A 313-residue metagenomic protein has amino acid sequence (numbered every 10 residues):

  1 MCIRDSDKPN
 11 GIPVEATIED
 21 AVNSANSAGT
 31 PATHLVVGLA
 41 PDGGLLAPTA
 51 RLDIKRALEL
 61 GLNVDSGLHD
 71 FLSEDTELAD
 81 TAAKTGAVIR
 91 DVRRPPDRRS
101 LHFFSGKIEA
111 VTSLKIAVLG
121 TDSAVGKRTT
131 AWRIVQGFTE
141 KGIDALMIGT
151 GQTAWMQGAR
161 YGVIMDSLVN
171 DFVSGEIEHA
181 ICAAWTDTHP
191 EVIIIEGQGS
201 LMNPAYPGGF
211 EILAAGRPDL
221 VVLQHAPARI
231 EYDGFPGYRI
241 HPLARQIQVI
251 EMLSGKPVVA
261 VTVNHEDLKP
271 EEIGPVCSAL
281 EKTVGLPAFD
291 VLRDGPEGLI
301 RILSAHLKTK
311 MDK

Functional and structural regions predicted by a protein language model:
M1-D5: Conserved small/polar residues in nucleotide/adenosyl-binding loops
S6-A28, L45-A50: Glycine-rich, highly charged phosphate/nucleotide-binding loops
N10-A21, R90-V92, L168-V169, A288-D294: Short acidic-hydrophobic, aromatic-tinged amphipathic segments that line or gate anion-handling sites
D53-K115: Extreme N-terminal, non-catalytic leader segments that precede Walker-type/kinase nucleotide-binding cores
S66-L72, P96-R99, G106, S174-A183 (+1 more regions): Conserved catalytic-core segment of NTP-binding enzymes
R99-A145: Walker A (P-loop) phosphate-binding motif
K115, V135-F172, S278: N-terminal phosphate/diphosphate-binding loop that engages ATP/GTP or pyrophosphate donors across diverse enzyme folds
